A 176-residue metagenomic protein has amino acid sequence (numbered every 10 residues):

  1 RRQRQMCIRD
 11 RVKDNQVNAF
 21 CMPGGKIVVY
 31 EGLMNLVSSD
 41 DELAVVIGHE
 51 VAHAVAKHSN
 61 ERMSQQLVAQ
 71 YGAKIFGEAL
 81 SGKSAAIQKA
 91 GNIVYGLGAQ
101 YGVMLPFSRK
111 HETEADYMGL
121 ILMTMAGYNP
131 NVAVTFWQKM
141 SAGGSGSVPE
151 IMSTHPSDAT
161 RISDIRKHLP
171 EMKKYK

Functional and structural regions predicted by a protein language model:
Q3-I8: Short, small-residue-biased leader/transition segments that mark boundaries at the very start of proteins
R11-G25: Catalytic zinc-binding patch centered on the HExxH motif and its immediate surroundings that defines zinc-dependent
V28-V45, M63, F107: Short pre-active-site segment immediately N-terminal to the catalytic Zn-binding motif
V29, V45-H53, K57, A115: Active-site recognition of the HExxH zinc-binding catalytic motif
D41-E42, V51-L67, L80: Catalytic Zn2+-binding segment of zinc metalloproteases
N60-Y71, N131-M140: Acidic/histidine-enriched alpha-helical segments
K83-T135: Metalloprotease/metallohydrolase-associated module, dominated by Zn2+-dependent proteases
D116, I121, M125-K176: Extracytoplasmic and endomembrane cell-envelope/extracellular-matrix remodeling and assembly machinery
